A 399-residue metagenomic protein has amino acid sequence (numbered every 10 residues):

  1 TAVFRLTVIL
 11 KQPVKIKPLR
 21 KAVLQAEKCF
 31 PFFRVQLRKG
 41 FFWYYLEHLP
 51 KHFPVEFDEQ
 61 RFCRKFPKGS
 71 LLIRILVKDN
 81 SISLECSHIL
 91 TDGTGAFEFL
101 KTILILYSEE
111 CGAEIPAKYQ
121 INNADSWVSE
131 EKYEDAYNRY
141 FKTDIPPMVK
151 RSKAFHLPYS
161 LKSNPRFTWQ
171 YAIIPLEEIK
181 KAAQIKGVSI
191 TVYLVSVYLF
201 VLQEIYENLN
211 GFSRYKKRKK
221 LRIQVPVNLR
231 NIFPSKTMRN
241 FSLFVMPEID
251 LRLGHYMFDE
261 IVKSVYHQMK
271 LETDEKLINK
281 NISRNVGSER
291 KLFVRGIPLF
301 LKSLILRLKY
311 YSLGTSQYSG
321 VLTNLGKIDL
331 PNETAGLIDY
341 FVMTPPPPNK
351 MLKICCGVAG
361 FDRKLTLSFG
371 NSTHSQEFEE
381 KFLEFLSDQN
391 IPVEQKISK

Functional and structural regions predicted by a protein language model:
T1-K39, L49-R74, Y171, E204-K399: Acyl-thioester-dependent acyl-group transfer interface
P67-E109, Q120-E130, A359-F378: Histidine-centered acyl-transfer/condensation active-site motif and its immediate structural neighborhood
H88, A183-T191: Alpha-helical hinge/cap motifs
L90-E98, T102-K181, L386-K399: Non-catalytic, low-complexity flexible loops and terminal extensions
T91, L104-C111, Q184, Y198-N210 (+1 more regions): Hydrophobic/aromatic-lined pockets within catalytic cores
I190-L199: Short amphipathic alpha-helical segments
